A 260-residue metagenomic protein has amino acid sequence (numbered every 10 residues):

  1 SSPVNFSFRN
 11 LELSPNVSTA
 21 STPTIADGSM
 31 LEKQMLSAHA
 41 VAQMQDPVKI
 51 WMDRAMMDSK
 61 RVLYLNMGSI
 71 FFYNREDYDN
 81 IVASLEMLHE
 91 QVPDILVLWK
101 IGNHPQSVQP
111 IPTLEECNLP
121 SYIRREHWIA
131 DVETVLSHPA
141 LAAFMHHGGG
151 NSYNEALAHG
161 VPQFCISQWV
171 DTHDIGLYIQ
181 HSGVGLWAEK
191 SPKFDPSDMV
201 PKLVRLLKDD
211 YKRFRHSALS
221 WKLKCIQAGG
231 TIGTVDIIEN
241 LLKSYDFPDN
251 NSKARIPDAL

Functional and structural regions predicted by a protein language model:
S1-L260: Catalytic core of nucleotide-sugar-dependent glycosyltransferases
